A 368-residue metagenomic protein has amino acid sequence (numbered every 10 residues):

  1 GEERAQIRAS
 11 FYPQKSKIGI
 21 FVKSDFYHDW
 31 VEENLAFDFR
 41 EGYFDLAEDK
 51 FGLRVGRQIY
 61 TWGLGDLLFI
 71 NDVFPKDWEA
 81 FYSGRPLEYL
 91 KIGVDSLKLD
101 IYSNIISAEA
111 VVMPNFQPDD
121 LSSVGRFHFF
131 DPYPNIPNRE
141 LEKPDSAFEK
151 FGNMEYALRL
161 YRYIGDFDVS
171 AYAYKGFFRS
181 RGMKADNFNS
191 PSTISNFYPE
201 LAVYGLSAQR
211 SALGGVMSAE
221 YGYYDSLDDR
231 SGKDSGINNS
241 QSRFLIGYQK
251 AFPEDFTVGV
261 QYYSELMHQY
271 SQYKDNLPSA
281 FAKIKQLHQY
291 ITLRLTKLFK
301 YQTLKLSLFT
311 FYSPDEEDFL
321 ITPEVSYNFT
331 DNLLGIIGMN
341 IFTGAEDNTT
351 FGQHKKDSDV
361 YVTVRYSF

Functional and structural regions predicted by a protein language model:
G1, E32-F39, L87-Y89, A147-G152 (+5 more regions): Replace "Gram-negative outer membrane beta-barrel proteins" with "bacterial and organellar outer membrane beta-barrel
R4-R8, E41-Y43, S96-K98, E155-R159 (+5 more regions): Membrane-embedded beta-strand positions in outer-membrane beta-barrel channels/transporters
S10-F129, R162-G165, G344: Outer membrane beta-barrel
S16-I20, F51-L53, I105-A108, D166-V169 (+4 more regions): Repeated loop/turn-to-beta-strand initiation elements of outer-membrane beta-barrel proteins
G19-H28, R40, A219-D225, Q302-D315 (+2 more regions): Transmembrane beta-strand segments that form the barrel wall of outer-membrane beta-barrel proteins
K23-Y27, Q58-Y60, M113-N115, Y174-G176 (+6 more regions): Outer-membrane beta-barrel pore domains and translocons
G176, Q209-S231, S235-F311: Detector for outer-membrane/organellar transmembrane beta-barrel domains, recognizing the amphipathic beta-strand
L295, H354-F368: Outer-membrane beta-barrel "beta-signal"
